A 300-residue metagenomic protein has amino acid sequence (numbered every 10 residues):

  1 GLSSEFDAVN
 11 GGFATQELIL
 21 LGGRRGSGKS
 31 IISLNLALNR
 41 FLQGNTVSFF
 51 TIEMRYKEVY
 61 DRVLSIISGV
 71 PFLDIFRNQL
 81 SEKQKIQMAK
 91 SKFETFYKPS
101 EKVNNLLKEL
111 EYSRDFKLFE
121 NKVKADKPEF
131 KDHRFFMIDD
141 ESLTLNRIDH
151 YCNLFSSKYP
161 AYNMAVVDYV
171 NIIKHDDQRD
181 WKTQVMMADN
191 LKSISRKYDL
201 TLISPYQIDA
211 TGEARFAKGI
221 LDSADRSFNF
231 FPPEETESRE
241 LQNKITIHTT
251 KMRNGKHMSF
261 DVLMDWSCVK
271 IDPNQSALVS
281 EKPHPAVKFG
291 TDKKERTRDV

Functional and structural regions predicted by a protein language model:
G1-G44, S48-D61, I138-I247, V300: P-loop NTPase motor core
Q16, D132-H133: Sequence-level motif detector for i,i+2 pairs with an aromatic at +2
F41, F130-K131: Hydrophobic residues in alpha-helical segments
Y56-R77: P-loop NTPase switch/communication element
V70-F130, F136, L145-A165, N190 (+2 more regions): C-terminal regions of RecA-like/P-loop NTPase motor modules
